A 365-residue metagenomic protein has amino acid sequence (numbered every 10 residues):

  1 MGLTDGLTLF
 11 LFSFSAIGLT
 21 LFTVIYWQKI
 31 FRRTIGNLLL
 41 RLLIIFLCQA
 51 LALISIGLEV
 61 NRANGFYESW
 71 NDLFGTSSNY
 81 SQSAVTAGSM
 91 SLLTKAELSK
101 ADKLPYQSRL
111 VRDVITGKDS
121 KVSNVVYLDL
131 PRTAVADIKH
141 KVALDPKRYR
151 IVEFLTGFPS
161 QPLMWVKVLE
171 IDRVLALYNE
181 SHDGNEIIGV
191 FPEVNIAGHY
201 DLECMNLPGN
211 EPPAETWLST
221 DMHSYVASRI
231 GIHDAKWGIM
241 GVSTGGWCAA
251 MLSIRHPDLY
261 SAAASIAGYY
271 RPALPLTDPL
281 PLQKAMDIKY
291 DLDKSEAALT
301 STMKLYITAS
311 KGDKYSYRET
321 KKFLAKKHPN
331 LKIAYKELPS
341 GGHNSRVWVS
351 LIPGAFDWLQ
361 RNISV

Functional and structural regions predicted by a protein language model:
M1-V365: Non-catalytic cap/lid and distal C-terminal segments of serine-dependent acyl enzymes
